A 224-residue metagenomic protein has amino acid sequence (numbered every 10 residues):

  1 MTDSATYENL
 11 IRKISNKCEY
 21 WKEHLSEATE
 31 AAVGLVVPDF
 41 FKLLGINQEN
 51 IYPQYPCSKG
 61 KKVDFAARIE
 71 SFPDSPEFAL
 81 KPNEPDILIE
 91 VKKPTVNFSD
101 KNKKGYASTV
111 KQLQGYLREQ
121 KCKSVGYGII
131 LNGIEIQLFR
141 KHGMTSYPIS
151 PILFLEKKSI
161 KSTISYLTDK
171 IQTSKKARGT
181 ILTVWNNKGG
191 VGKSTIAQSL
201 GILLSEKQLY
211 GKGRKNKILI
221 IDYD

Functional and structural regions predicted by a protein language model:
M1-Y127, K141-T180: A short, conserved, highly charged catalytic patch centered on acidic carboxylates
E119-Q120, S124-G126, I130-L131, G190-V191 (+1 more regions): Short flexible/disordered coil segments
I129-N132, I221-Y223: Short hydrophobic alpha-helical segments used for membrane anchoring or interfacial signaling
I134-Q137: Loop/turn residues immediately N-terminal
R178-D224: Walker A/P-loop phosphate-binding motif and the immediately C-terminal alpha-helix
